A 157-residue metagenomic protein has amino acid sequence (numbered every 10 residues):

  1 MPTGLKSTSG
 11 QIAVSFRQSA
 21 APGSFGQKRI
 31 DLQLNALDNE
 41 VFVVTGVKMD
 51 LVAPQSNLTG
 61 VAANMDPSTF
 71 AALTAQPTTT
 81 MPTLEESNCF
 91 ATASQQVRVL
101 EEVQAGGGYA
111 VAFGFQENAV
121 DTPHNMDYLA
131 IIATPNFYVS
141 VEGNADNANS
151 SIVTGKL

Functional and structural regions predicted by a protein language model:
M1-F25, L34-V41, L51-A53, D146-L157: C-terminal interaction-tip segments
S7-I12, P22-R29, Q116-A119, A133-F137: A short linear-motif detector with a strong N-terminal bias
Q11, Q27, E40, E85-E86 (+3 more regions): Glutamate identity and glutamate-enriched acidic tracts
F16, Q76-I132: Extended, solvent-exposed segments with strong compositional bias
S24-C89, Q95: Beta-rich globular "head" domains
N39-D50, D127-N147, S151: Noncatalytic modules at the cell exterior or secretory-pathway interfaces, chiefly beta-strand-rich lectin/adhesion
V47, V61, G107-G108, F115 (+1 more regions): Intrinsically disordered, low-complexity regions
A63-N64, V111-F113, I152-G155: "Short basic amphipathic alpha-helical interaction patches in structured regions
